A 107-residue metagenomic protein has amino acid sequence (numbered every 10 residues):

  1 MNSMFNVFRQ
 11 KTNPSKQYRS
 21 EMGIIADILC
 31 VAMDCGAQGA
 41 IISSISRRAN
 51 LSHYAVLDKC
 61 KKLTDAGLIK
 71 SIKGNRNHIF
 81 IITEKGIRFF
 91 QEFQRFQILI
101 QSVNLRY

Functional and structural regions predicted by a protein language model:
N2-N13, Q91-Y107: Amphipathic alpha-helical dimerization/coiled-coil segments that flank or bridge DNA-binding/regulatory modules
K16-L51, A55: N-terminal helix-turn-helix DNA-binding core of bacterial DNA-binding proteins
G39-I42, I72-R76: Short, surface-exposed loop/turn segments at secondary-structure junctions
I45, V56-A66: Basic amphipathic alpha-helical segments that dock to polyanions
T64-G74: A short, conserved structural fragment
N75-Q91: Basic, amphipathic "hinge/linker" alpha-helix immediately C-terminal to the N-terminal HTH DNA-binding motif
